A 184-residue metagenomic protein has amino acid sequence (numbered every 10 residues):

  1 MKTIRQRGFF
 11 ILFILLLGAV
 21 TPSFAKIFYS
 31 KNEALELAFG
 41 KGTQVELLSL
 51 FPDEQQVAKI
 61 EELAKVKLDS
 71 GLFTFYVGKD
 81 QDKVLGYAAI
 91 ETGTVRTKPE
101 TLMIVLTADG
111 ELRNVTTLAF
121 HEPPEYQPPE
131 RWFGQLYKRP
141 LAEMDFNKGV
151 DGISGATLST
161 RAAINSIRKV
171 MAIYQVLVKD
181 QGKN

Functional and structural regions predicted by a protein language model:
K2-T101, A108, L112-N184: Intrinsically disordered terminal and processing segments
